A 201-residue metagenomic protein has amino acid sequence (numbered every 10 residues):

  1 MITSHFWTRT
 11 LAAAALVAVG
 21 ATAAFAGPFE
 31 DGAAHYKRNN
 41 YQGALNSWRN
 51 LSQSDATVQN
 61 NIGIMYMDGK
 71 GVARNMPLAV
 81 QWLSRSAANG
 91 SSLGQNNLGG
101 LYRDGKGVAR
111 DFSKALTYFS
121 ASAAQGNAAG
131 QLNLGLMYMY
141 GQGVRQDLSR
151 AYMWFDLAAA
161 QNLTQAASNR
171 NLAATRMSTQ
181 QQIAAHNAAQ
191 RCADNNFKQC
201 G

Functional and structural regions predicted by a protein language model:
I2-A12: Bacterial N-terminal signal peptides that target proteins for export
A15-S47, T57, G201: N-terminal leader/linker segments that initiate helical-solenoid repeat arrays
P28, H35-N40, S52-Q59, D68-K70 (+10 more regions): Short helix-capping/linker turns of helical repeat alpha-solenoids
P28-H35, S47-L51, Q59-D68, N97-D104 (+3 more regions): Hydrophobic face of amphipathic alpha-helices that form TPR/SEL1-like repeat modules and related alpha-solenoid
T164-G201: Terminal, low-structured helical/coil segments at or just beyond the last alpha-helical repeat
